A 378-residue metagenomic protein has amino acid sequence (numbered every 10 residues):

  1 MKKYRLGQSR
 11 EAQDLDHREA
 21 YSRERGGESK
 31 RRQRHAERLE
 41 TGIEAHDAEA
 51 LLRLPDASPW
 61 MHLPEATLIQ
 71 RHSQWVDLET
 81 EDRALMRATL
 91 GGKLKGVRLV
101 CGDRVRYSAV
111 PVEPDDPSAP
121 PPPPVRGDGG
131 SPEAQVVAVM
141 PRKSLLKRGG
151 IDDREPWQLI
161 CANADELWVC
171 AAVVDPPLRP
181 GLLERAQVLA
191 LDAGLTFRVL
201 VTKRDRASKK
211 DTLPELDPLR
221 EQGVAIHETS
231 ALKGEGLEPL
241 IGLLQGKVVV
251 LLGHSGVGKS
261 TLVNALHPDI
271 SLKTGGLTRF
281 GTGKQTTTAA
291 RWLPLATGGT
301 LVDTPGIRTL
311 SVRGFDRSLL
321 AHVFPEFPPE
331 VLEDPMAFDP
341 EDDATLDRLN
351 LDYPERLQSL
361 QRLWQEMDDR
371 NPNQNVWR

Functional and structural regions predicted by a protein language model:
M1-Q33, P59-H62, V97-V105, A109-V112 (+7 more regions): Helix-rich effector regions associated with P-loop NTPase G domains
W60-H72: Structural detector for short beta-strands of small beta-barrel domains
Q74-L78: Short aromatic-glycine-enriched beta-strand elements
A84-L99: Beta-strand/loop nucleic-acid-binding surfaces
V112, V137-K147, A164-G181, D205-S208: Conserved Switch II/interswitch segment of TRAFAC-class P-loop GTPases
N163-A171, A193-R204, G223-T229: Conserved beta-strand/loop subsegment of P-loop NTPase cores
R206-V257: Canonical P-loop GTPase G-domain recognition
S260-L272: A conserved segment at the C-terminal end of the G1
